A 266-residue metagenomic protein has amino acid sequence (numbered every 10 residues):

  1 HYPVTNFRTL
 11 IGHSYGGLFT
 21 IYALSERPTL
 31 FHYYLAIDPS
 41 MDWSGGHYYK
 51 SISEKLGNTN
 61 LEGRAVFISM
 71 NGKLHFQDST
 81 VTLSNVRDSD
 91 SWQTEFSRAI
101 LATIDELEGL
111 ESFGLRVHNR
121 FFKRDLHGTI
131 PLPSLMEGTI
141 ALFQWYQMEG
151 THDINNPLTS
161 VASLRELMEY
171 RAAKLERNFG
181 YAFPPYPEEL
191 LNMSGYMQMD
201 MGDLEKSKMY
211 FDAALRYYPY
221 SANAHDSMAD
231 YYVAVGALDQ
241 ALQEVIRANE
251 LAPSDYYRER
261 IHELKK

Functional and structural regions predicted by a protein language model:
H1-V235, R247, P253-E263: Non-catalytic cap/lid and distal C-terminal segments of serine-dependent acyl enzymes
L238: A cross-family detector of function-defining hotspots
A241-R247: Low-complexity, intrinsically disordered Gly/Pro/Thr-rich segments
